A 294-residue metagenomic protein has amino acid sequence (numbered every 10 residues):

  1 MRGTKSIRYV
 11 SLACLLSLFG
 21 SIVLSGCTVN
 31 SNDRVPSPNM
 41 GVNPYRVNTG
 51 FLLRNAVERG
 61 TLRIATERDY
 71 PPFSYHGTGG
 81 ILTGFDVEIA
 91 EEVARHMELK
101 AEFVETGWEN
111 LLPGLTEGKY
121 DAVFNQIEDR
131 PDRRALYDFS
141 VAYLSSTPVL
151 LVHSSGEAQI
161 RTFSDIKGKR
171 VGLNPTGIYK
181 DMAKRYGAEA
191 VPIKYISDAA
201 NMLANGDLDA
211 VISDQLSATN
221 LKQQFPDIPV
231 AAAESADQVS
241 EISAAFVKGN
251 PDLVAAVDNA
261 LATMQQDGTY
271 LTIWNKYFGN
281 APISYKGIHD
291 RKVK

Functional and structural regions predicted by a protein language model:
V23-G26: C-terminal motif of bacterial Sec signal peptides marking the signal peptidase cleavage site
T28-V47, V87-H96, P175-G177, E241-P282: Extended ligand-binding regions for polar small-molecule ligands
V35-Q126: Extracytoplasmic small-molecule ligand-binding "clamshell" domains of the periplasmic binding protein/Venus flytrap
T49, F103-P113, A158, T176 (+2 more regions): Short helix-initiation/N-cap motifs at beta->coil->alpha
R68, S145-V152, Q215, T219-A262 (+1 more regions): Periplasmic-binding protein-like
Y75-G79, A90-L99, F163, T176-Y195 (+1 more regions): Ligand-binding cleft/hinge of the Venus flytrap
N110-P113, I127-A135, M182-R185, A200 (+2 more regions): A ligand-binding cleft/hinge motif common to bilobed small-molecule-binding domains
H153-R170: Flexible hinge/capping segments at coil-to-helix
